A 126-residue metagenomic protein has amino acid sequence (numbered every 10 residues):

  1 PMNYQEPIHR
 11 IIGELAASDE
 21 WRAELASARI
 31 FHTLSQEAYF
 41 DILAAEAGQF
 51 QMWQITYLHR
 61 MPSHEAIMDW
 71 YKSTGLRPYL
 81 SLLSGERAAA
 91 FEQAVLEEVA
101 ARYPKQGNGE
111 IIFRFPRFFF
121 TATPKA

Functional and structural regions predicted by a protein language model:
P1-M2, L25-T33: Short, surface-exposed loop/turn motifs that are enriched in glycine and acidic residues and include a nearby proline
P1-R22, M68: Conserved class I S-adenosyl-L-methionine
W21-L25, S81: A short, mixed-charge helix-start or loop-turn motif at secondary-structure junctions
R29-A126: Conserved Class I S-adenosyl-L-methionine
